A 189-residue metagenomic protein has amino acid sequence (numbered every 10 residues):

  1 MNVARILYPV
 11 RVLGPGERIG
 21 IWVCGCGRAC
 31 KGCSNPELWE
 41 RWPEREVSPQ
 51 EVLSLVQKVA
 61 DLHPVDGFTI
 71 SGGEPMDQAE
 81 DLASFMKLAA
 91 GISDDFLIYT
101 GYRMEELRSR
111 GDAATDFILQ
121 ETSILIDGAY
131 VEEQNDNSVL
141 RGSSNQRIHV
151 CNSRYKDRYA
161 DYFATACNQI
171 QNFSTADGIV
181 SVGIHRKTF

Functional and structural regions predicted by a protein language model:
M1-I6, E17, N35-A113, F117: Conserved Radical SAM active-site core
M1-W22, K31, N35-R41, C167-N172 (+1 more regions): N-terminal [4Fe-4S]-dependent radical SAM core
D77-M86, N135-G178: P-loop/Walker A phosphate-binding loop and immediately adjacent motor/lid segment at beta-alpha junctions
T100, N152, G183: Short beta-strand/turn micro-motifs composed of small residues that flank or help shape donor/cofactor-binding pockets
T100-G101, G128-Y130: Short secondary-structure boundary segments
T122: An anion/phosphate-binding loop that grips the pyrophosphate of nucleotide cofactors and donors
I179-F189: Radical SAM enzyme core and accessory elements
